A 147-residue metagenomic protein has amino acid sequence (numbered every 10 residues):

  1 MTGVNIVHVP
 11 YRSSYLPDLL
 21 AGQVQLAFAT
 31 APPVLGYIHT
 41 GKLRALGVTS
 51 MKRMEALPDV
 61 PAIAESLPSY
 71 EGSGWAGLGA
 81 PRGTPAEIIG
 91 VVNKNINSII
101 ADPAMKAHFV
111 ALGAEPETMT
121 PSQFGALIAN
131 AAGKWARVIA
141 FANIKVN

Functional and structural regions predicted by a protein language model:
M1-N147: Conserved, function-defining micro-sites of small-solute handling proteins
